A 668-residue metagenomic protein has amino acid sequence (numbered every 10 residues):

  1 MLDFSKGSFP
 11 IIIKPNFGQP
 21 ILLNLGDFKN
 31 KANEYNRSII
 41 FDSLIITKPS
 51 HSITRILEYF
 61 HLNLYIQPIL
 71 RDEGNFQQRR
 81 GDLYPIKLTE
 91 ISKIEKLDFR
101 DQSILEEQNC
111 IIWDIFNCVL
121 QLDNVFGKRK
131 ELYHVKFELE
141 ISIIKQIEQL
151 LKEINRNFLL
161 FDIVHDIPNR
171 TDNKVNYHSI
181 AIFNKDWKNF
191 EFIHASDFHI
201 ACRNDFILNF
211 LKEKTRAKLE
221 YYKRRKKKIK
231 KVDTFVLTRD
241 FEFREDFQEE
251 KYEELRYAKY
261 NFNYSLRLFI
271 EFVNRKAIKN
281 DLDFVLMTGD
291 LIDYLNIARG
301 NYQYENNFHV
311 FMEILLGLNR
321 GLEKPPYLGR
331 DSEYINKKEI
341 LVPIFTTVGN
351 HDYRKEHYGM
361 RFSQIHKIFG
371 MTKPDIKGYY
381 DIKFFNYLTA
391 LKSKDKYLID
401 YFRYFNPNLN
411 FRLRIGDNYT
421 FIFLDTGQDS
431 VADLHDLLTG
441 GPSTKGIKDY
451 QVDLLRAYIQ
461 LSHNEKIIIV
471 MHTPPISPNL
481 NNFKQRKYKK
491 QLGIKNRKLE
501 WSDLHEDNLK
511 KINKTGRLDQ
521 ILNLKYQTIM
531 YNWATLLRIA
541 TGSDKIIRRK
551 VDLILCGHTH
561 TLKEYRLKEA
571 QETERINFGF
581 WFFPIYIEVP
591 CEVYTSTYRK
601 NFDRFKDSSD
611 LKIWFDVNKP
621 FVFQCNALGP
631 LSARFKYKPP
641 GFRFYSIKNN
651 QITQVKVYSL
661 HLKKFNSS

Functional and structural regions predicted by a protein language model:
M1-D283, D331-T346, K638, I652-S668: Acidic, histidine-bearing metal-coordination/catalytic regions of metal-dependent phosphoesterases
L2-D3, G7-P20, T561-S668: Binuclear metal-dependent phosphoesterase catalytic core
D197, G289-D290, G349-N350, H472 (+1 more regions): Active-site glycine-centered loops adjacent to acidic/histidine catalytic or metal-binding residues that shape
A201-N204, D293-I297, D352-H357, R361-Q364 (+4 more regions): Short catalytic/ligand-binding loop motif for oxyanion handling, primarily in non-cytosolic enzymes, centered on
F206-N261, E305, H309, E313 (+3 more regions): A solvent-exposed, charged loop/short amphipathic helix patch at secondary-structure junctions
L208-L211, G300-Y304, G359-F369, L438 (+3 more regions): Short secondary-structure boundary/capping segments
R275-F284, I340-P343, R412-T426, S430-N577 (+1 more regions): His/acidic metal-ligating clusters that form di-metal
N301-R456, H463, Q491, K498-W501 (+3 more regions): Extended active-site neighborhood of metal-dependent phosphoesterases/phosphodiesterases
